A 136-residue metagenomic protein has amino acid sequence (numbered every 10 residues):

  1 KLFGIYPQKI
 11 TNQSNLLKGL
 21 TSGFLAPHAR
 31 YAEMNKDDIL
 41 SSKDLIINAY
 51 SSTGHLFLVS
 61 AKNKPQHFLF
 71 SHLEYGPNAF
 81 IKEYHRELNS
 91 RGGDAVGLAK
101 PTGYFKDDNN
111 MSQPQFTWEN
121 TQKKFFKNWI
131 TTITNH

Functional and structural regions predicted by a protein language model:
K1-A79: Pocket-forming structural segment of enzyme catalytic cores
L69-H136: Acyltransferase
